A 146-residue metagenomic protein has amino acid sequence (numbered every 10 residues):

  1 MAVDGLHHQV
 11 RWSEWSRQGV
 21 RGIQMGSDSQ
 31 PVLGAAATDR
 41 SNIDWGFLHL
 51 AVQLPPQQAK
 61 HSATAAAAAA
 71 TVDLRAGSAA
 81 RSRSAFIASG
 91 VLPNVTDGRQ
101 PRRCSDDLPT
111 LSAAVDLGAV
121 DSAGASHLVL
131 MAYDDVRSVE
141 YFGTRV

Functional and structural regions predicted by a protein language model:
M1-V146: Ser/Thr/Asn(+Pro)-rich, low-complexity disordered segments
